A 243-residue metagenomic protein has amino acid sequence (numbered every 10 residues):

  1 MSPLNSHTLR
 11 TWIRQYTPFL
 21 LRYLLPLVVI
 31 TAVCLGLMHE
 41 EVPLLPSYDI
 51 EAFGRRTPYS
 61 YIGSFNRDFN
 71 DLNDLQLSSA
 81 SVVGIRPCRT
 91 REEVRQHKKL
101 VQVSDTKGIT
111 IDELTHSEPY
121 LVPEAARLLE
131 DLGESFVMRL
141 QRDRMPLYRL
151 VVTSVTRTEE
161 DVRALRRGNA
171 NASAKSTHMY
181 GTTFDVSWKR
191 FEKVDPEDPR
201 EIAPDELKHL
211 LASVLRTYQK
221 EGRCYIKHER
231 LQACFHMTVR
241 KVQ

Functional and structural regions predicted by a protein language model:
M1-P18: N-terminal Lys/Arg-rich, disordered targeting/topogenic segments
L21-H39: Hydrophobic membrane-insertion alpha-helices, especially the h-region of bacterial N-terminal signal peptides
E40-T57: Ser/Thr/Pro/Gly-rich low-complexity linker/stalk segments immediately outside membranes or between
Q96-P146: Active-site acidic/histidine clusters and adjacent loop/turn architecture that either coordinate catalytic ions
I111-E124, L150-V152, P196-P204, T238-V242: Second-shell loop/turn segments in exported
M145-V162: Acidic helix-start/capping segments at beta-turn-to-alpha-helix junctions
E159-A174: Charged, often glycine-rich, active-site loop that binds/positions anionic groups
S173-Q243: Catalytic cores and adjacent binding grooves of peptidoglycan-active enzymes
